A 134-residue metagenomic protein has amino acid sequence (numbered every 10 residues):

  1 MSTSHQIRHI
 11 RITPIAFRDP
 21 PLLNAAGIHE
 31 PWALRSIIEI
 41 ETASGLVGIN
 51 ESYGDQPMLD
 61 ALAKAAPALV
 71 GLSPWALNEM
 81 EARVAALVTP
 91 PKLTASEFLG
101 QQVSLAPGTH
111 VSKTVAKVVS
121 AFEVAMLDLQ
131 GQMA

Functional and structural regions predicted by a protein language model:
S2-Y53, D60: Structured beta-strand/loop patches that form or line metal/cofactor-binding pockets in enzymes
E41-M133: Metal- or metallocofactor-binding catalytic centers and their adjacent structured scaffolds across diverse enzyme
